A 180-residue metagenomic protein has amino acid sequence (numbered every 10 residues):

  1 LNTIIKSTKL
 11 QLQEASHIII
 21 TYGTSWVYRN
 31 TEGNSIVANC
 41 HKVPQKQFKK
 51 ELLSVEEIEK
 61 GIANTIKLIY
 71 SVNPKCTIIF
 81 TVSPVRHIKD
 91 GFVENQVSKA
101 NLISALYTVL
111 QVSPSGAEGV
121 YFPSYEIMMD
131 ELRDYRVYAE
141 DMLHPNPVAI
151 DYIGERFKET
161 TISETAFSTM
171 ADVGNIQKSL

Functional and structural regions predicted by a protein language model:
L1-V112, A117-L180: Extracellular glycan-modifying ectodomains
